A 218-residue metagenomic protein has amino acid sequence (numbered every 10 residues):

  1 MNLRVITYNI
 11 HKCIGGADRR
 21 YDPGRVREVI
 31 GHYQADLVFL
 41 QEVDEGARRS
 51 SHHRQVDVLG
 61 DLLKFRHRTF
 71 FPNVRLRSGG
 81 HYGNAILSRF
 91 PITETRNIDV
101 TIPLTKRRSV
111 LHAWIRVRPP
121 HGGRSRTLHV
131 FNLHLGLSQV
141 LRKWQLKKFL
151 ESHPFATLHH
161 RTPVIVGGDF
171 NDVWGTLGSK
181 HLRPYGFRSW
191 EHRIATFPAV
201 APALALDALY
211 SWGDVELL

Functional and structural regions predicted by a protein language model:
M1-L37, S51, D61-L62, R66-L218: Active-site regions of metal-assisted phosphoester/phosphodiester hydrolases, unifying DNase/endonuclease modules
Q41-R49: Active-site neighborhood of divalent metal-dependent phosphoester/pyrophosphate hydrolases
D57: Active-site phosphate/pyrophosphate- and oxyanion-stabilizing loops and adjacent acidic/basic residues in soluble
